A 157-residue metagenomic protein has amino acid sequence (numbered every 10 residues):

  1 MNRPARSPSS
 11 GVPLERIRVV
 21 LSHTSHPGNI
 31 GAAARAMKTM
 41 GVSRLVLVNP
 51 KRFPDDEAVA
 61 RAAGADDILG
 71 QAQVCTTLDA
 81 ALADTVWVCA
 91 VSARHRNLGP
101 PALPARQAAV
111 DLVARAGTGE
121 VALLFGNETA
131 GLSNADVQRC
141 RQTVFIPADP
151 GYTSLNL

Functional and structural regions predicted by a protein language model:
M1-L157: Post-transcriptional modification and biogenesis factors for structured RNAs of the translation apparatus
